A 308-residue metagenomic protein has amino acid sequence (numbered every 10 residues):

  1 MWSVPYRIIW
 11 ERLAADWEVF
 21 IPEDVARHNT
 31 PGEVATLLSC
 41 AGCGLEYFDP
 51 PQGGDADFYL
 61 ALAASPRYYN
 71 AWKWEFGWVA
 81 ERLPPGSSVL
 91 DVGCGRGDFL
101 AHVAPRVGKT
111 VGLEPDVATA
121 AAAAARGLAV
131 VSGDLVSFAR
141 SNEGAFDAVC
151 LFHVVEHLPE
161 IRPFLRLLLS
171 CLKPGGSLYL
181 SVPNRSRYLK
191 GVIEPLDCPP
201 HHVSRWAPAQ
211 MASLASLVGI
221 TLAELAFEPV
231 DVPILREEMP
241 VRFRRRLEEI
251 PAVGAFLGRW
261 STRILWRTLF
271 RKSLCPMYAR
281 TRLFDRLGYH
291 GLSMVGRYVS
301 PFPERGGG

Functional and structural regions predicted by a protein language model:
M1, A209-F227: A SAM-dependent methyltransferase catalytic signature shared across enzymes that methylate proteins
M1-F152, I161-L165, A226-E228, R263 (+1 more regions): Conserved N-terminal segment of class I S-adenosyl-L-methionine
W2-E11, E224-L265: Conserved catalytic loop of SAM-dependent methyltransferase domains
R7-A14, L180-L214: Short, glycine-/aromatic-enriched active-site segment of Class I SAM-dependent methyltransferases
E18-I21, D57-S65, G191-P199, M239-R245: Short glycine/proline- and charge-enriched loop/turn segments that cap or connect secondary-structure elements
H153, H157, H202: Histidine-centered divalent metal-coordination motifs
R162-S177: A short glycine-rich, Lys/Arg-flanked "PGG" loop and its adjoining helix->strand segment in the class I
F243-R297: Rossmann-like AdoMet/SAM-dependent catalytic core
